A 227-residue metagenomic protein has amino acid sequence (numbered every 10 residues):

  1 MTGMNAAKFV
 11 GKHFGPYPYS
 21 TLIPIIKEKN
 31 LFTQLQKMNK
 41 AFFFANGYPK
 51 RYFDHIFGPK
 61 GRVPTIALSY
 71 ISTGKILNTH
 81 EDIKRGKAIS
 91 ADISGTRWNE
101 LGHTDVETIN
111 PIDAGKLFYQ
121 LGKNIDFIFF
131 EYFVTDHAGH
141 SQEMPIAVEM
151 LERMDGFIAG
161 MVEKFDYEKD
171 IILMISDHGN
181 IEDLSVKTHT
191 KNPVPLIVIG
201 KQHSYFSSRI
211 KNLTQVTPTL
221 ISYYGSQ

Functional and structural regions predicted by a protein language model:
M1-Q227: Feature captures the catalytic ectodomains and active-site-proximal regions of enzymes that hydrolyze or transfer
